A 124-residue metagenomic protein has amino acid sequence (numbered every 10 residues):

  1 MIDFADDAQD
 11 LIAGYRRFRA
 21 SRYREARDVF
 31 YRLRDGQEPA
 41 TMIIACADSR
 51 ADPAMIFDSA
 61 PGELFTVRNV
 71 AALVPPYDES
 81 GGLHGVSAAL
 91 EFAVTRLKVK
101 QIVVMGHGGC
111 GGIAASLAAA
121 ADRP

Functional and structural regions predicted by a protein language model:
I2-L83: Short, conserved "active-site rim" segments that organize catalytic pockets and cofactor/ligand binding
D3, M55, A60-P124: Short HxH-centered metal-ligating active-site micro-motif
